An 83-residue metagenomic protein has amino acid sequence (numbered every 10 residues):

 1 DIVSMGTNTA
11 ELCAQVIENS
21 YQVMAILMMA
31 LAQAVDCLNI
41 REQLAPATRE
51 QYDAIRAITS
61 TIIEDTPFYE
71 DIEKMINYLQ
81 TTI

Functional and structural regions predicted by a protein language model:
D1-I83: C-terminal auxiliary extensions adjacent to catalytic cores
